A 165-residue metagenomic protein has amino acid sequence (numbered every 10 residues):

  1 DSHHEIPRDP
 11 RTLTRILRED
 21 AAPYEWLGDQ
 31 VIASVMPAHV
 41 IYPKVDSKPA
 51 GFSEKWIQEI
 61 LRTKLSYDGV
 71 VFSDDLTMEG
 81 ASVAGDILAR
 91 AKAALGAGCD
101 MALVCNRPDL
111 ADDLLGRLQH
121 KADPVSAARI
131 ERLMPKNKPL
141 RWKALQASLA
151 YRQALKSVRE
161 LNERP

Functional and structural regions predicted by a protein language model:
D1-S126, E131, P135, P139-W142: Second-shell residues forming the walls of enzyme active-site clefts
D123, P135-P165: A short C-terminal boundary segment appended to hydrolase-like catalytic domains
